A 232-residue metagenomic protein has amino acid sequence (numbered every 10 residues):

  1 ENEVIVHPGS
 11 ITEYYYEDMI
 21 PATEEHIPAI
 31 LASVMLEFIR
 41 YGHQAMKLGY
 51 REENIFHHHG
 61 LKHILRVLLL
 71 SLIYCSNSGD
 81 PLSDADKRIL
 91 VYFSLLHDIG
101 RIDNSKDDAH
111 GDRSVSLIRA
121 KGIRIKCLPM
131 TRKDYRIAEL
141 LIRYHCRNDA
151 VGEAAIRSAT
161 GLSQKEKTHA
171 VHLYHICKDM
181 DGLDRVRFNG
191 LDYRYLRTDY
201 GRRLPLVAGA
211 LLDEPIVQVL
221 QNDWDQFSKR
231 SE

Functional and structural regions predicted by a protein language model:
E1-A29, R51-D84, L96, R124 (+1 more regions): Divalent metal-dependent phosphate-bond-processing catalytic cores, especially two-metal-ion Mg2+/Mn2+ enzymes that act
P28, A32, L36, H43-N54: N-terminal export signals and maturation junctions of secreted/periplasmic proteins
V34-Y41, A85-L90: Short coil-to-beta-strand
H57, L61, G100, N104 (+2 more regions): Short gly/ser-rich anion-binding loops that grip negatively charged ligand groups
V67, A85-K106, H110-I118, A138-R147 (+1 more regions): His-Asp-centered metal-binding catalytic motifs of divalent-metal-dependent phosphohydrolases/nucleases
D80-L82, S105, M130: Alpha-helical structural elements of signaling/regulatory helical domains
K121-M130: Post-HExxH zinc-binding segment in Zn-dependent metallohydrolases
T131-R136: Membrane-interface starts of transmembrane alpha-helices
